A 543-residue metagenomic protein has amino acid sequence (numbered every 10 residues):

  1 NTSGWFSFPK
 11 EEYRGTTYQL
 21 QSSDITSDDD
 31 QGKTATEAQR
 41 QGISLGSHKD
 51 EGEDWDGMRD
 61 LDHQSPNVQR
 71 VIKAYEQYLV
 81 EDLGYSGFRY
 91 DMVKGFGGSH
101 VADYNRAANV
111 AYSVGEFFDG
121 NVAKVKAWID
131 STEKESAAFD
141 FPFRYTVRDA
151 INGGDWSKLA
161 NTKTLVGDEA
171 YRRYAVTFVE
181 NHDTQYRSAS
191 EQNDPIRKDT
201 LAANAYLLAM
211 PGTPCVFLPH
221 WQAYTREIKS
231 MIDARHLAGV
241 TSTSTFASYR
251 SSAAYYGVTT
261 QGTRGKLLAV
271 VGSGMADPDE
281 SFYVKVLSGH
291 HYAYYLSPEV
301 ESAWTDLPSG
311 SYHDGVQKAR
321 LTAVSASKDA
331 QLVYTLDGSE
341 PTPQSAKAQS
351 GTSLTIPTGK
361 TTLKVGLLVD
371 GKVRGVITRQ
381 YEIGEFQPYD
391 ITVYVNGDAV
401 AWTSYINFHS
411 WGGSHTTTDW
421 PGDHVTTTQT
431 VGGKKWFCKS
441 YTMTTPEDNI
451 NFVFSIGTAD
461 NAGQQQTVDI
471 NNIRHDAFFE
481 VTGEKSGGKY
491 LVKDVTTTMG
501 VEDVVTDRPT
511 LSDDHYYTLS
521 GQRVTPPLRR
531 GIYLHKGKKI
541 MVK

Functional and structural regions predicted by a protein language model:
N1-L83, S99-V125, P142-G154: Substrate-binding/active-site clefts of carbohydrate-active enzymes
A74-V300: Active-site-proximal helices and loops of the catalytic beta/alpha 8
E299-Q387: Short, compositionally stereotyped local motifs that mark structural "simplifiers"
E301, T497-S520: Residue-level detector of functionally pivotal "anchor" positions at catalytic/ligand-binding pockets or at interdomain
E340-G351, A399-P446, G457-V468: Aromatic-rich carbohydrate-binding modules that target alpha-glucans
S353-T362, M443-D448, P527-R529: Surface-exposed, short loops/turns at beta-strand junctions within beta-sandwich domains
L367-V369, I456, H535: Conserved structural position at the C-terminal beta-strand of extracellular beta-sandwich adhesion modules
I532-K543: C-terminal tail/sorting-segment detector
